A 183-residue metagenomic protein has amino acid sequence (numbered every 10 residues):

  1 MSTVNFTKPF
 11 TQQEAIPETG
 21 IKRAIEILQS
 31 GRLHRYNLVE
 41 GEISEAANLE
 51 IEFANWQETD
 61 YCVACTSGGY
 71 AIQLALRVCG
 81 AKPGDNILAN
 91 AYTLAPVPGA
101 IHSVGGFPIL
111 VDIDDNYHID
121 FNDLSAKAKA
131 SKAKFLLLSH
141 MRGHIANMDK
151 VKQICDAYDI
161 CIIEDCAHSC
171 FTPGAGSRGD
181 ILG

Functional and structural regions predicted by a protein language model:
M1-G69, Q73-R77, K82, D156: Conserved PLP-binding active-site segment in aminotransferase class I/II-type PLP enzymes
I43-S44, T66, Y92, I119 (+1 more regions): Residues at secondary-structure transition points
I51, D149-K152, G176, D180: Active-site phosphate/pyrophosphate- and oxyanion-stabilizing loops and adjacent acidic/basic residues in soluble
W56, A81, A130, G176-G179: Alpha-helix termination/capping residues and helix-transition junctions
D60, D85, K134, D180-G183: Conserved acidic residues
C65, V111, L182: Hydrophobic residues at beta-strand termini and immediately following loops that shape nucleotide-binding pockets
R77, A81-A157, C161-C166: PLP-dependent aminotransferase-like
E164-G183: Conserved active-site segment immediately N-terminal to the catalytic lysine that forms the internal aldimine
